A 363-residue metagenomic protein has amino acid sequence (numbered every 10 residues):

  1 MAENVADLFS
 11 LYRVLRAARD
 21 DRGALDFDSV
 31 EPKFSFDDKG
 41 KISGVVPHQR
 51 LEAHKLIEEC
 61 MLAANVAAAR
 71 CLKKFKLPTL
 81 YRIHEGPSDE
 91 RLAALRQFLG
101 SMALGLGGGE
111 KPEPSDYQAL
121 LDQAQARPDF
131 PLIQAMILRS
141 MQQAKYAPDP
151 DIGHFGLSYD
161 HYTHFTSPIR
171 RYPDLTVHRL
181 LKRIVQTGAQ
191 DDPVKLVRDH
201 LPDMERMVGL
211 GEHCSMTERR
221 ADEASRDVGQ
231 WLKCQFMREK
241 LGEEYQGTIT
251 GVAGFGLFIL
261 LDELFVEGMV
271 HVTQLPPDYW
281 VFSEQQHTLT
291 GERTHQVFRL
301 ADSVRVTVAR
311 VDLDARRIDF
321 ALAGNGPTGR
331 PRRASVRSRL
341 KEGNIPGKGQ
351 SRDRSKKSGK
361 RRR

Functional and structural regions predicted by a protein language model:
M1-P276, A301, R332-R363: Electropositive polyanion-binding surfaces
V270-D314, I318, A323, T328-G349: Intrinsically disordered, low-complexity linker and terminal regions at domain boundaries
